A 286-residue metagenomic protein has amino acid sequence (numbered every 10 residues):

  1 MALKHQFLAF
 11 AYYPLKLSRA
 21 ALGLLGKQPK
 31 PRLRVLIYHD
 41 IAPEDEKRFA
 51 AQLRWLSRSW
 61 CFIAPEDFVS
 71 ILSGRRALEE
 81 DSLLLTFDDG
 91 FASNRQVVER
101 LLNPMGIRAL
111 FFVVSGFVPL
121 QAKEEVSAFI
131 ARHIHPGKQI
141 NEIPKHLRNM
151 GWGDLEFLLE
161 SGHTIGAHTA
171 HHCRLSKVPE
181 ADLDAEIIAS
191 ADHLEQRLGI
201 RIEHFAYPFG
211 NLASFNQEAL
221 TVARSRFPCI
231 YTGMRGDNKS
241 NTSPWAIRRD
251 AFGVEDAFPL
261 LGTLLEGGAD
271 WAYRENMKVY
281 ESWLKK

Functional and structural regions predicted by a protein language model:
M1-T86, S93, K177-K286: C-terminal active-site subregion of NodB/CE4 polysaccharide deacetylases
L36, D81-L83, N103-A213, A246-I247: Metal-dependent polysaccharide deacetylase catalytic core of the NodB/CE4 family, i.e., the active-site-bearing domain
Q52-S59, L101-M105, S161: A short, Lys/Arg-enriched amphipathic alpha-helix followed by its capping loop at the start of a domain
F87-G90, T169: Active-site metal-binding loops of divalent metal-dependent hydrolases
G90-Q96, L101: Short acidic, Gly/Ser-rich segments with clustered Asp/Glu that frequently serve as metal-coordination loops in enzyme
R100, E156, L220-T221: Alpha-helical segments flanking ligand/cofactor-binding loops in enzyme cores
